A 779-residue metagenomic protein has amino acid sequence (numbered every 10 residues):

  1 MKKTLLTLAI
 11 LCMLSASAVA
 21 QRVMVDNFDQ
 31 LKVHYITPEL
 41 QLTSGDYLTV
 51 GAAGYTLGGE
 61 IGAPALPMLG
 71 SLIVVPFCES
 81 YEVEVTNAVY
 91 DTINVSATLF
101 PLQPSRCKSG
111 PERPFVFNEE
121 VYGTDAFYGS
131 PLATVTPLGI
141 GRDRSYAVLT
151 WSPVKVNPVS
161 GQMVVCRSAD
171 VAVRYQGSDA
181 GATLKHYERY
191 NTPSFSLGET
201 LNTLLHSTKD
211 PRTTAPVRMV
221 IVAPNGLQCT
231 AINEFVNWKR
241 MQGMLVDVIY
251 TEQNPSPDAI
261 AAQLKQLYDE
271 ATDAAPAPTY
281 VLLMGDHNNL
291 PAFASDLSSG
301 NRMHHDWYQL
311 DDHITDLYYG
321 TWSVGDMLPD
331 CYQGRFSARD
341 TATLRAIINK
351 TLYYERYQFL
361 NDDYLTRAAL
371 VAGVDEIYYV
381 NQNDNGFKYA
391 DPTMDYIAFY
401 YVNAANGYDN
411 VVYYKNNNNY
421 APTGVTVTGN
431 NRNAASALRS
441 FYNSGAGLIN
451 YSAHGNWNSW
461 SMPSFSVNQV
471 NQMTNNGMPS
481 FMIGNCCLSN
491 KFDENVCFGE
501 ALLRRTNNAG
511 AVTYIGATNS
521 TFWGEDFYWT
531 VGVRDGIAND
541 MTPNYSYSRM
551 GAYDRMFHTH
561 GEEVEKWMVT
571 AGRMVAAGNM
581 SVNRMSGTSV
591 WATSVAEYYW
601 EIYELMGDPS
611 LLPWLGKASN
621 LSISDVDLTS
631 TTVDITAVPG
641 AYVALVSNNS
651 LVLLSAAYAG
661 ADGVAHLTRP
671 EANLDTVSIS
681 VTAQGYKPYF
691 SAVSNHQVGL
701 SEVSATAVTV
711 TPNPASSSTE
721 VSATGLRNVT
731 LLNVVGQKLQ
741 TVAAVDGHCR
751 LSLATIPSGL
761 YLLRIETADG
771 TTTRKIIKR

Functional and structural regions predicted by a protein language model:
M1-T4, K778-R779: Positively charged n-region of N-terminal signal peptides that target proteins for export
T4, T208-R212, T711: Short, flexible, solvent-exposed loop/turn segments with mixed acidic/basic and small polar residues
T4-L14: Sec-dependent N-terminal signal peptides
A16-V19, E702-R779: C-terminal outer-membrane/trafficking sorting elements
A20-N695: Cysteine-dependent hydrolase recognition
A692-Q697, K775-R779: Short beta-strand edge segments in extracellular beta-sheet folds
